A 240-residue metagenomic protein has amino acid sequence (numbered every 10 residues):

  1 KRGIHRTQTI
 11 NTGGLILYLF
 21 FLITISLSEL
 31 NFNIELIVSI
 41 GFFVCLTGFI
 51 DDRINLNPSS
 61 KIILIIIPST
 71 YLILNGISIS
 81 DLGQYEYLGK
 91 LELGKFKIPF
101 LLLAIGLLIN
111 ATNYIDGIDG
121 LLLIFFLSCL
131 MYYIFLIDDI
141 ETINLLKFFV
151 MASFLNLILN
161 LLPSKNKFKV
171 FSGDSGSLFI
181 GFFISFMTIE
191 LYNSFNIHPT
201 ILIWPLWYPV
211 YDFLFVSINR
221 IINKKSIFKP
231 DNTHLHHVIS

Functional and structural regions predicted by a protein language model:
K1-F213: "…together with the soluble PPM/PP2C metallo-phosphatase catalytic core" -> "…together with the soluble PPM/PP2C
K1-I10, K167, F215-S240: Cytosolic, membrane-interface loops and tails of multi-pass inner-membrane proteins
